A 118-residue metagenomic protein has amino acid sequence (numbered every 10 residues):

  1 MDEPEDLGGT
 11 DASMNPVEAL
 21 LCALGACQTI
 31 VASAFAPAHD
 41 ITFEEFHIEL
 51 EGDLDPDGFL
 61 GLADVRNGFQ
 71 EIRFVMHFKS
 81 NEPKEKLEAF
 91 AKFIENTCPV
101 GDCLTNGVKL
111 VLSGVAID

Functional and structural regions predicted by a protein language model:
M1-C22, S33-D118: Extended beta-strand/beta-hairpin segments
